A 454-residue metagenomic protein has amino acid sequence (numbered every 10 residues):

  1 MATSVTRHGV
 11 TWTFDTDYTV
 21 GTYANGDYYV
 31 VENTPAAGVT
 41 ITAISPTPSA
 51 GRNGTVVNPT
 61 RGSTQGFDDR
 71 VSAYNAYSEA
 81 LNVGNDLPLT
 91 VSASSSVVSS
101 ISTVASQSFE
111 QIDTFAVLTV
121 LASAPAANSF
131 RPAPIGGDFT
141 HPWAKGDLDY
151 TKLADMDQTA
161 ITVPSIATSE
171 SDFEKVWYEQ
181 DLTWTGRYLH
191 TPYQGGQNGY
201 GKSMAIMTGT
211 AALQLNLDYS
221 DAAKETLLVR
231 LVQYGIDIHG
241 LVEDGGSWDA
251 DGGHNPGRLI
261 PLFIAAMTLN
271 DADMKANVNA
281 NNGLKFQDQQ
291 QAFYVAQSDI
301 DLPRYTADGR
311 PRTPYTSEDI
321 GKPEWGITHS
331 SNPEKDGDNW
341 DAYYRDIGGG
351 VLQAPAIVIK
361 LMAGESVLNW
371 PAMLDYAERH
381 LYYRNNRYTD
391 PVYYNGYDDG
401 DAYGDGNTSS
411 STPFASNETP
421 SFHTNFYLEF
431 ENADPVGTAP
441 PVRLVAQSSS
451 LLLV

Functional and structural regions predicted by a protein language model:
M1, T438-V454: Enriched but not universal
M1-L259, A272-A276, A280-P440: Ser/Thr/Asn(+Pro)-rich, low-complexity disordered segments
